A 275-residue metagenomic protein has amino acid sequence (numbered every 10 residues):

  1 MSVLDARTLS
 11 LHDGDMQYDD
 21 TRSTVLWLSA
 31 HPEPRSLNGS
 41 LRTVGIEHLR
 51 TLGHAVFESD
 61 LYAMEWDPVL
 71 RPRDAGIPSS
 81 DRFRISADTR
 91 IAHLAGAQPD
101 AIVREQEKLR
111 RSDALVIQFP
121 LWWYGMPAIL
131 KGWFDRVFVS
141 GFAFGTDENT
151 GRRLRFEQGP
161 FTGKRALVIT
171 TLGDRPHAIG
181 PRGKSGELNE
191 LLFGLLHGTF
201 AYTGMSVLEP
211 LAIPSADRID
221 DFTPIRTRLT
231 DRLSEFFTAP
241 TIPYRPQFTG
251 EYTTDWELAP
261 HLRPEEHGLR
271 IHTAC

Functional and structural regions predicted by a protein language model:
V3-T146, T230-C275: N-terminal beta1-alpha1-beta2 submodule of the flavodoxin-like/Rossmannoid cofactor-binding fold
P32, G173-H177, P214-D217: A short, flexible beta-alpha/helix-coil linker loop
S59-D67, M205-D220: Short connector loops at secondary-structure junctions
A114, R165, E209-P210: Well-ordered beta-strand positions
G145-A201: Short, glycine-/small-residue-rich phosphate/pyrophosphate-handling segment
D174-R182, G186-N189, D220-F236: Short, electropositive alpha-helical surface patch
F193, G198-I213, E235: Oxidoreductase and adenylate-handling cofactor-binding alpha/beta cores
D217, F222, P243-Q247: An accessory alpha-helical subdomain
